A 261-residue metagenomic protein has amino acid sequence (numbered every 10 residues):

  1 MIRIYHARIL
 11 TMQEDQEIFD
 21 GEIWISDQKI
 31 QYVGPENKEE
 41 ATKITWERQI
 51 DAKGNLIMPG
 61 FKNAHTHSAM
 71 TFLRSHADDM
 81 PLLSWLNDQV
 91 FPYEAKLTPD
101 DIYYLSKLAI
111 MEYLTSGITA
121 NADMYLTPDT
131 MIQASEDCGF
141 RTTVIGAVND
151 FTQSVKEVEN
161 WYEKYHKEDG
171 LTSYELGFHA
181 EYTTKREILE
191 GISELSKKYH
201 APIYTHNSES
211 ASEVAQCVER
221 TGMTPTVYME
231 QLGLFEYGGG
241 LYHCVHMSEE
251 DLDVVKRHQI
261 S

Functional and structural regions predicted by a protein language model:
M1-K43: N-terminal metal-binding scaffold of metallo-dependent hydrolase/deaminase domains
I2-H6, A41-S84, K107, M111-T115: Replace "His-x-His-based motif
A7, I23, Q28, G54 (+6 more regions): Divalent metal-coordination and catalytic microenvironments
I9, N121-P128, Y182-T183, C244-S248: Short beta->alpha connector loops
T66-S68, L126, E209, H246: Short, glycine/acidic-enriched loop or turn micro-motifs at the edges of active sites
R74-G139, E159-E168: Alpha-helical scaffold segments that flank or form the walls of functional sites
M111-T119, G170-E175, L232-G238, K256-S261: Short, surface-exposed connector motifs at secondary-structure boundaries
T130-V245: Metal-coordinating catalytic core of metallo-dependent amide/deamination hydrolases
